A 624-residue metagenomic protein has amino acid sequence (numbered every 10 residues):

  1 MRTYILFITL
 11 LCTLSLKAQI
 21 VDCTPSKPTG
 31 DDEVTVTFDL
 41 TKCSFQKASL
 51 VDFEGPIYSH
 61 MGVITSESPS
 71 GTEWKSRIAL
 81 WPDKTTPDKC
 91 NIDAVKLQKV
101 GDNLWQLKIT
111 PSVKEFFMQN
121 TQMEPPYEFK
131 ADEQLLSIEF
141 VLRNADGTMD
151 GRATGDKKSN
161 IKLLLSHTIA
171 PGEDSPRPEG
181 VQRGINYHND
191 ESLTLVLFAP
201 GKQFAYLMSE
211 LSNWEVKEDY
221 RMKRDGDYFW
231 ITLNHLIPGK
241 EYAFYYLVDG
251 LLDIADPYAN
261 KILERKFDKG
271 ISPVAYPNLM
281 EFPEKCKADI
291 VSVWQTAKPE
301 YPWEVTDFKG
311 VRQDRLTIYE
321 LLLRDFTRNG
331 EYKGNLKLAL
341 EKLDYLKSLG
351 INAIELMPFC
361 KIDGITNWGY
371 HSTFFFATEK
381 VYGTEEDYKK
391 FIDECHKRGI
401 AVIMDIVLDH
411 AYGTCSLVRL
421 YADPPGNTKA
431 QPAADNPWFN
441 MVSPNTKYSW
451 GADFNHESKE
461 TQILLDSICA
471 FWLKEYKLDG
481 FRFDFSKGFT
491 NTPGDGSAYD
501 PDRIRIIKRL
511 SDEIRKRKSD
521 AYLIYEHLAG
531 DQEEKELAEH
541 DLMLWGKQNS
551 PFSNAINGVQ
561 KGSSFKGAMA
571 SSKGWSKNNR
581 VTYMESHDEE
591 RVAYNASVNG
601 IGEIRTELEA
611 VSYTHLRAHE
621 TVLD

Functional and structural regions predicted by a protein language model:
M1-V21: Bacterial Sec-dependent N-terminal signal peptides
L40-S49: Short amphipathic, basic-aromatic surface patches that mediate peripheral association with negatively charged
V51, P56-D132, G147-G155, H188-N189 (+2 more regions): Aromatic-rich carbohydrate-binding modules that target alpha-glucans
R152-A170: Short beta-strand elements
T168-A205, N260-D314: Basic K/R-rich, polyanion-interacting modules in nucleoproteins and related proteins
G226, C360, W368-H371, F485-Y583: Active-site-proximal helices and loops of the catalytic beta/alpha 8
K261-G270, P299-E300, E304-L316, L322-K477 (+2 more regions): Substrate-binding/active-site clefts of carbohydrate-active enzymes
H615-D624: Single conserved hydrophobic/aromatic residue that forms the stacking wall/gate of nucleotide- or nucleobase-binding
